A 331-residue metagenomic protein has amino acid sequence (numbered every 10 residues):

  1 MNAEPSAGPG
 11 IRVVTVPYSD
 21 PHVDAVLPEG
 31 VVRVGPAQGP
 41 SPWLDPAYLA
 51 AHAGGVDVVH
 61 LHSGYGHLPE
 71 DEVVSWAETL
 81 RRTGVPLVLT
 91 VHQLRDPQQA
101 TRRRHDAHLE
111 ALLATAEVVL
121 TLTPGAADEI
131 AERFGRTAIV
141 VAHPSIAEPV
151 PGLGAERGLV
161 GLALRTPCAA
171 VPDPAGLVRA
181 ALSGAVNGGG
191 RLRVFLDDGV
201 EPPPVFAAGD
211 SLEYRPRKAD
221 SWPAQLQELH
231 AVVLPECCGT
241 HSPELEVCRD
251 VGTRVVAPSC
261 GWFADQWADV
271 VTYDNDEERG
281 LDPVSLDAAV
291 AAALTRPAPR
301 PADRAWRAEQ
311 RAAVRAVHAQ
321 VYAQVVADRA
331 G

Functional and structural regions predicted by a protein language model:
P42, Y48-D71, V88-T90, P235: Short N-terminal targeting/anchoring amphipathic segment
S75-P86, Q99-V118: Membrane-proximal helix-turn-helix segments that form the acceptor-binding/catalytic region of lipid-linked
A114-A131, G135-V150: Donor nucleotide-sugar binding/catalytic pocket of nucleotide-sugar-dependent glycosyltransferases
A155-V205: Conserved catalytic-core segment of nucleotide-activated headgroup transferases in glycan assembly
D198-A224, A231: Nucleotide-activated donor-binding/catalytic signature segment of Leloir-type glycosyltransferases, i.e., the conserved
A224-T240, D250-T253: Acidic donor-binding loop of glycosyltransferase active sites
R254-C260, A264: Short hydrophobic beta-strand element within catalytic cores of glycosyltransferases and related nucleotide-activated
E277-A330: A charged, aromatic-enriched C-terminal amphipathic alpha-helix characteristic of glycosyltransferases across folds
